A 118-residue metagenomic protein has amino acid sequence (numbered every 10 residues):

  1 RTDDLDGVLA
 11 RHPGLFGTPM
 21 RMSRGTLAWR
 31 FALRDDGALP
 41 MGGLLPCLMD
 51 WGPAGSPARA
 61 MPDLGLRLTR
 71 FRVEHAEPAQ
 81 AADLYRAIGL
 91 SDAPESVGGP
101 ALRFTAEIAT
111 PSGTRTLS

Functional and structural regions predicted by a protein language model:
D3-R70, I88-S118: Vicinal oxygen chelate
L68-P78: Short, cationic low-complexity segments
A81-A82: Beta-strand-rich binding/interaction modules
